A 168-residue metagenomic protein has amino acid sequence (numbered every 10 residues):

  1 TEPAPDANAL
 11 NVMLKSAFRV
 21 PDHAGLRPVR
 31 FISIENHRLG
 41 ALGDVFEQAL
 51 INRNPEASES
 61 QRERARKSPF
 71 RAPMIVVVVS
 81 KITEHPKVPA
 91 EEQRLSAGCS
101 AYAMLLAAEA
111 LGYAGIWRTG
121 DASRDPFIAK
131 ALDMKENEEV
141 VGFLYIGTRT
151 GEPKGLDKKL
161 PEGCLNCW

Functional and structural regions predicted by a protein language model:
T1-R71: N-terminal amphipathic, basic helical "cap/leader" segment at the start of enzyme domains
A17, V76, I82-K130: Small-aliphatic-rich amphipathic alpha-helix that forms the alpha element of a beta-alpha
P28, A72, E139-V140, P161: A generic structural signal for well-ordered coil/turn residues at beta-strand boundaries that shape enzyme active-site
F31-S33, V76, C164-C167: Generic preference for hydrophobic
N36-A41, E47-Q48, I82-E84, P126 (+1 more regions): Short, charged/polar surface micro-motifs in flexible loops or helix N-caps
R71, V76, F143-Y145: C-terminal edge-of-domain segments
I128-V141: Short, electropositive alpha-helical surface patch
V140-W168: C-terminal helix-cap and adjacent tail motif
